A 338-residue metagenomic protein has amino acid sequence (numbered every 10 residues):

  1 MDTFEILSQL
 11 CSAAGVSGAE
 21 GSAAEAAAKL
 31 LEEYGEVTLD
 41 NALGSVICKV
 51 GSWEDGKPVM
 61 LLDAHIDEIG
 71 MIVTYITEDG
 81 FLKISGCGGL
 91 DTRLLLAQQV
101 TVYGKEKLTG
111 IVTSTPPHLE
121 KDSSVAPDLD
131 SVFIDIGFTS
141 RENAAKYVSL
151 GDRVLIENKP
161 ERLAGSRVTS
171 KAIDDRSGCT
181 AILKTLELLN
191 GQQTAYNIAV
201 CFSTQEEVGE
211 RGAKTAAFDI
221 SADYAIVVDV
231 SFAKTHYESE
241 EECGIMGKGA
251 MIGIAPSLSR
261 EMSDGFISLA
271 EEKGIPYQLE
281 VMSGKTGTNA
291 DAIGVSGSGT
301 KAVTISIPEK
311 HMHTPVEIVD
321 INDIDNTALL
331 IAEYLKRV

Functional and structural regions predicted by a protein language model:
M1-V338: N-terminal hydrophobic/helix-forming segments and targeting peptides
